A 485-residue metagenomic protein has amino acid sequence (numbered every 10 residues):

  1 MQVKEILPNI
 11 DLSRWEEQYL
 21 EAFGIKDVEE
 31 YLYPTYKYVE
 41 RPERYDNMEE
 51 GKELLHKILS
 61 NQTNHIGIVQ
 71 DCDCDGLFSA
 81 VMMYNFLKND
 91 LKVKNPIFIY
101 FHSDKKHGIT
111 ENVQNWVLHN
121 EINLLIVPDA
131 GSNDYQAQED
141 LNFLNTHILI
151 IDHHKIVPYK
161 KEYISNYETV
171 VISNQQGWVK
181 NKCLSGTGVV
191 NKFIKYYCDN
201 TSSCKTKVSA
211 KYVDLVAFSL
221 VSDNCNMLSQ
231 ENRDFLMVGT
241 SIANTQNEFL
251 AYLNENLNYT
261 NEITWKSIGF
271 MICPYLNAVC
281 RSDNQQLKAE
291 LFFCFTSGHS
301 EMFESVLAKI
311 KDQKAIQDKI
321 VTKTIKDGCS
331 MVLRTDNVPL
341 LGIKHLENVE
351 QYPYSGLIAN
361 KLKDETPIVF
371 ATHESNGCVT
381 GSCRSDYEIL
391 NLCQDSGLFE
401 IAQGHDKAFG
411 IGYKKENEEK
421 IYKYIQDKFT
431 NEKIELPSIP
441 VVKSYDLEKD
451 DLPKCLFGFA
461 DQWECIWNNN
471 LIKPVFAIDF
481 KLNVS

Functional and structural regions predicted by a protein language model:
M1-V69, N89: An N-terminal, well-structured beta->alpha segment
E16, E21-F23, L59-I66, P158-P339 (+5 more regions): A structured phosphate/pyrophosphate-recognition subdomain
V28-E40, K94-I99, V117, H299-Q313 (+2 more regions): Gly-rich Lys/Arg/Thr-decorated short loops/hinges at beta-loop-alpha junctions or inter-strand turns that position
H65-G67, N123-I126, H147: Structural motif
H65-N120: Anionic-ligand anchoring segments at beta-strand to alpha-helix junctions in alpha/beta enzyme folds, i.e., glycine
C74-A80, A130-A137, Y352-G356: Short glycine/serine/threonine-rich phosphate/pyrophosphate-binding segments that cradle anionic phosphate groups
I122, E139, M227, C280-L287 (+2 more regions): Glycine-rich, acidic loop segments that terminate in or are immediately followed by a histidine
S241, Q246-A251, N431-S485: A contiguous loop/helix-start segment that scaffolds small-molecule binding in enzyme catalytic cores
